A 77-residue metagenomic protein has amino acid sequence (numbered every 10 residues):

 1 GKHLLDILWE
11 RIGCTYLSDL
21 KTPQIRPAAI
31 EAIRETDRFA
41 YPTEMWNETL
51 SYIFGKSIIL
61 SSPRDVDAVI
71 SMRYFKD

Functional and structural regions predicted by a protein language model:
G1-A32: N-terminal acidic leader/helix
I12-G13, T36-D37, F54-G55, Y74: Short, flexible coil/linker elements and helix-boundary hinge sites characteristic of intrinsically disordered
Y16-L20, R38-A40, L60: Charged, low-complexity interaction regions
K21-Q24, I30-E35, L50, V66 (+1 more regions): Generic hydrophobic secondary-structure signal
I25-E31, Y41-M45, I59-L60, D67: Basic, alpha-helical nucleic-acid-binding regions used in initiation and control of genome expression
E35-F54: Short aromatic-glycine-(Arg/Gly/Cys) micro-motifs in beta-strand/loop hairpins
I53-D77: Short, compact, well-ordered microdomains
